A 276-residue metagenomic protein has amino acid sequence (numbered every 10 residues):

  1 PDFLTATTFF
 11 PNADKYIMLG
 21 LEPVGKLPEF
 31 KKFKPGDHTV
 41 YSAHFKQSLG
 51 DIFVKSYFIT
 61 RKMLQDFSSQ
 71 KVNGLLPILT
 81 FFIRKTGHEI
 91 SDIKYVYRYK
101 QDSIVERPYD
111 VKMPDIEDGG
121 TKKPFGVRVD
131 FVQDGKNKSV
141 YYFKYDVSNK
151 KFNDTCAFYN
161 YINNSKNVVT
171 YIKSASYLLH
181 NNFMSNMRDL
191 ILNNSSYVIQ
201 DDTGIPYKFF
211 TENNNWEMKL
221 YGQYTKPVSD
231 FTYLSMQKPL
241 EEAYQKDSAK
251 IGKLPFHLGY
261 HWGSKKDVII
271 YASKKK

Functional and structural regions predicted by a protein language model:
P1-G50, G126-R128, K136-K276: Non-globular targeting/processing and membrane-anchoring segments
D2-P11, K55-T80: Short, thiol/selenol-centered motifs that function as redox-active sites or metal-ligating centers
Y16-D66, S91-I116: Thiol-based oxidoreductase modules, predominantly thioredoxin-like and allied folds used for disulfide exchange
L75-I93: Short, hydrophobic/π-rich interface segment
G87-F158: Active-site/pore-lining binding-face segments in mid-to-C-terminal subdomains
